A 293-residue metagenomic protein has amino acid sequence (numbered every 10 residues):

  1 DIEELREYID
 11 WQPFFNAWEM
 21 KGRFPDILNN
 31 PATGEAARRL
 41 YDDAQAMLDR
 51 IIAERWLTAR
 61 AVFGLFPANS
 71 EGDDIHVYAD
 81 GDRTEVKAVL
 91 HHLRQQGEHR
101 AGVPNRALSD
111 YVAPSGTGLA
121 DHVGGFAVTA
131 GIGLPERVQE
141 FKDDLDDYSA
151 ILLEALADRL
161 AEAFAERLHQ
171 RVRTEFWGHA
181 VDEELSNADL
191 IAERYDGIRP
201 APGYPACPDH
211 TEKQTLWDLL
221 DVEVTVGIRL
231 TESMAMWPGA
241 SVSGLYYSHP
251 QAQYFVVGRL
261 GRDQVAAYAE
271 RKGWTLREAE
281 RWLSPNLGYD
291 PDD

Functional and structural regions predicted by a protein language model:
D1-I151, A155, T174-F176: Active-site loops and adjacent core secondary-structure elements that bind or stabilize anionic groups
V103-D293: C-terminal accessory domains/tails appended to large, multi-domain proteins
